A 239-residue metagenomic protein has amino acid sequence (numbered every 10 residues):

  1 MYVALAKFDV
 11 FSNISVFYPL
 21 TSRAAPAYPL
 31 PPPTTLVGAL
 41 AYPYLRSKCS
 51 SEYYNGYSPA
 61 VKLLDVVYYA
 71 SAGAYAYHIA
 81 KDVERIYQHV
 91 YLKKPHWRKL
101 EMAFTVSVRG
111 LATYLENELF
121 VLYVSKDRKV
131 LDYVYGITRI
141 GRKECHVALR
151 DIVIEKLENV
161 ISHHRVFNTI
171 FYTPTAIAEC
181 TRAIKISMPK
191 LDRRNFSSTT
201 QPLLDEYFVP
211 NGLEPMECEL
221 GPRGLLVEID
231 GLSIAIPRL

Functional and structural regions predicted by a protein language model:
M1-Y53: N-terminal ordered "arm"
S22-P29, G56-Y57, R85-L92: Structural preference for beta-rich elements and adjacent junctions enriched in aromatics
Y42, P59-K62, G136: Charged/polar, solvent-exposed surface patches and flexible loops
S51-V66: Short, glycine/acidic-rich hinge or "gate" loops at secondary-structure transitions that mediate conformational
L64-L239: Internal, well-folded beta-alpha domain core
